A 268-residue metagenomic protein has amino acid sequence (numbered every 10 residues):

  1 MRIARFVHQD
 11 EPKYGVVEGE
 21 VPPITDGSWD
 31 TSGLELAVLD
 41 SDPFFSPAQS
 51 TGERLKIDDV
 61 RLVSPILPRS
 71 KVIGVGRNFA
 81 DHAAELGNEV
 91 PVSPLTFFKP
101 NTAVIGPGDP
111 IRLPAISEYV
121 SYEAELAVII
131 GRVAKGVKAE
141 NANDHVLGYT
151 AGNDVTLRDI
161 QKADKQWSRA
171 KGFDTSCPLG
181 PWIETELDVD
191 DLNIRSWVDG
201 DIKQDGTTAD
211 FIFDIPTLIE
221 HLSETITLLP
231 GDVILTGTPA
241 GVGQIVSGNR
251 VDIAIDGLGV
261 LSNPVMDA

Functional and structural regions predicted by a protein language model:
M1-P94, L187, R195, D201 (+1 more regions): N-terminal non-catalytic cap/leader segment that marks the start of a structured domain
R5, D10, Q49-K56, H82 (+2 more regions): Catalytic-pocket segment enriched in acidic/His residues
L67, G74, G106, S121-E123 (+2 more regions): Residue-level recognition of short, solvent-exposed, well-ordered loop/turn junctions that link secondary-structure
V90-P107, Y122, D252-D256: Structural signature of FAD isoalloxazine-binding scaffolds in flavoprotein oxidoreductases
G106-A127: A structural-propensity feature for long, helix-poor, extended segments
K135-T150: N-terminal accessory regions of nucleic-acid-interacting proteins
